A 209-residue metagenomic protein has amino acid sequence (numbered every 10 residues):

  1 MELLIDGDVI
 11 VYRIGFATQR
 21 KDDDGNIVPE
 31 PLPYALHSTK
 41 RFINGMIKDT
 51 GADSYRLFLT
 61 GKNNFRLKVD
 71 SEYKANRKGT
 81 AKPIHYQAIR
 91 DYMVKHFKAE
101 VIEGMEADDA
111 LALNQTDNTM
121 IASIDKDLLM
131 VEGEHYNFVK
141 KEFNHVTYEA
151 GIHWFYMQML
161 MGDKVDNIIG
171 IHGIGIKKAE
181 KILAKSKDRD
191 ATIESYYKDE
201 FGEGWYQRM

Functional and structural regions predicted by a protein language model:
M1-D91: Domain-level signal for Mg2+-assisted phosphodiester chemistry and nucleotide/NA-binding surfaces in nucleic-acid
D23-P29, A52, A75-M209: Extended two-metal-dependent nuclease catalytic cores across DNA- and RNA-processing enzymes
